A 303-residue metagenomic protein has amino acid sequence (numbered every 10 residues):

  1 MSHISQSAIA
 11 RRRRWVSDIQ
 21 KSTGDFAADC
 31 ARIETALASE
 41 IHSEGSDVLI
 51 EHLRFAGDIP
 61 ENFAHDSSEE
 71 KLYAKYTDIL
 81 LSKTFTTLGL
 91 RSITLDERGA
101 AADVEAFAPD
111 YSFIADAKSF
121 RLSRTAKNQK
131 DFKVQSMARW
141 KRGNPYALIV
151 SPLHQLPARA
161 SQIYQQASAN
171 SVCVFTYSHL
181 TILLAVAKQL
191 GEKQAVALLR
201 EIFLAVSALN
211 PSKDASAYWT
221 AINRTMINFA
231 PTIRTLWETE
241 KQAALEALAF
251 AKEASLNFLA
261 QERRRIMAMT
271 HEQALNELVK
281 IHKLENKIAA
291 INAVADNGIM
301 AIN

Functional and structural regions predicted by a protein language model:
M1-L72, K252-N303: Interdomain/boundary linker segments immediately adjacent to catalytic/signaling cores
Y73-T77: Conserved alpha-helical elements of sugar-nucleotide-dependent glycosyltransferases
D78-V104: A short acidic/basic microdomain associated with nuclease active sites
D103-A106, V186: Short, solvent-exposed polar/charged micro-motifs at secondary-structure junctions
E105-I114: Active-site beta-strand-loop-beta-strand hairpin of nuclease catalytic cores that positions key catalytic residues
S119-Y177: Catalytic cores of nucleic-acid endonucleases
Y164-L256: Charged, structured surface patches that assemble and position nucleic-acid processing machinery
